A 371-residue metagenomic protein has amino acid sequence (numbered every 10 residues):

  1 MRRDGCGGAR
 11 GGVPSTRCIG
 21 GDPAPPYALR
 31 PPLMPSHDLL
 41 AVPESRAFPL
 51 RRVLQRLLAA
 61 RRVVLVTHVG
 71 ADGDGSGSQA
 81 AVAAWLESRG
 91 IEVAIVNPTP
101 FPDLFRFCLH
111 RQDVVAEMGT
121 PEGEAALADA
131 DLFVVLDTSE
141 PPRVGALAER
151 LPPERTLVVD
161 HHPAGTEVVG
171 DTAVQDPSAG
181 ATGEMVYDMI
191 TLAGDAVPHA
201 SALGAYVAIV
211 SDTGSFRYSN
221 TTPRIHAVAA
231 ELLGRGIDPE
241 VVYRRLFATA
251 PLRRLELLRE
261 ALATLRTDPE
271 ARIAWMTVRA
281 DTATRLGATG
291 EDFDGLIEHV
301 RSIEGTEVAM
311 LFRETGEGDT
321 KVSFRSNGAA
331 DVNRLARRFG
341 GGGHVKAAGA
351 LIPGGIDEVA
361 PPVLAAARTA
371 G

Functional and structural regions predicted by a protein language model:
M1-A28: Compositionally biased, low-complexity flexible segments
L33-V69, G75-L109, E124, D129 (+1 more regions): Hydrophobic helix-and-loop "lid/oligomerization" segment in the mid-to-C-terminal part of catalytic domains
H68-V69, P98-T99, G119, L132 (+8 more regions): Fold-independent oxyanion-binding glycine-rich loops and adjacent beta-strand/coil segments at enzyme active sites
V82-A83, R150-P153, V174-Q175, A227: Glycine-rich, phosphate-binding/catalytic loops in enzymes
V93-I95, T156, A205: Hydrophobic/aromatic residues located in beta-strands of well-ordered beta-sheets within soluble catalytic
H110-V115, P153, V174-P177, N327-G328: Short, hinge-like loop/turn segments at secondary-structure boundaries
A116-T172: Active-site cofactor/cluster-binding pocket
V159-V228: Short alpha-helices
